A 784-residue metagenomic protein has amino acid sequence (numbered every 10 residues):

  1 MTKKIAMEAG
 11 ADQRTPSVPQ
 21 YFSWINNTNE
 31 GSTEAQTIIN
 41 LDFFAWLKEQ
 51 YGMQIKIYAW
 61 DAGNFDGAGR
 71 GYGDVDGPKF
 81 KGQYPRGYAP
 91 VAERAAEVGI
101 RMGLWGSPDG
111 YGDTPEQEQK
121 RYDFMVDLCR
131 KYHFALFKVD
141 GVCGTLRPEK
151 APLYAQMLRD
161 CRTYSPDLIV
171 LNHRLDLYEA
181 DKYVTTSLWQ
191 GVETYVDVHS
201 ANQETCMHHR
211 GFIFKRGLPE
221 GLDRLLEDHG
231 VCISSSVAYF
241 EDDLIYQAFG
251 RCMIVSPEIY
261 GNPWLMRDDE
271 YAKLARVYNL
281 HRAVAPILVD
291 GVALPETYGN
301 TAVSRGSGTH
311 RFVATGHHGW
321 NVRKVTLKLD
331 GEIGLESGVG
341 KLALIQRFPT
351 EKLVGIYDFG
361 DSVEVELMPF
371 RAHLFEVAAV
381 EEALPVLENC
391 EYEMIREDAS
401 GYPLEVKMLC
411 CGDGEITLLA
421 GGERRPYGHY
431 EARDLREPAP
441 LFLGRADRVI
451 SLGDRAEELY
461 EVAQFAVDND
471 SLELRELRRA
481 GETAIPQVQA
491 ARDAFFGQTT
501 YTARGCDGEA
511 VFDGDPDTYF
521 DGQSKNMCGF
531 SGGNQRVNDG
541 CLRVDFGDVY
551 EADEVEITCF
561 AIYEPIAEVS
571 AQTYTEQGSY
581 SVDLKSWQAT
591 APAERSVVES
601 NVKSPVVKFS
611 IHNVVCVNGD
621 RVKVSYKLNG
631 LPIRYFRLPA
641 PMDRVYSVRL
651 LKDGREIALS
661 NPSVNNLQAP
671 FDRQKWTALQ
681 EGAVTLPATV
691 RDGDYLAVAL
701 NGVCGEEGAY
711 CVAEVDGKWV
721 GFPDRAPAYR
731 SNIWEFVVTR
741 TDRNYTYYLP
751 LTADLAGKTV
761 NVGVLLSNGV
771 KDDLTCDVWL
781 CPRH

Functional and structural regions predicted by a protein language model:
M1, M157-R159, T163-V354, D358 (+1 more regions): Active-site-proximal substrate-binding groove within the catalytic cores of carbohydrate-active enzymes
M1-G52, Y574-Q577, P632-P641, S647 (+7 more regions): Carbohydrate-recognition beta-sandwich/jelly-roll modules in extracellular/periplasmic carbohydrate-active proteins
M1-T15, I233-S234, T739, N744-D754 (+1 more regions): Beta-strand-rich recognition/accessory modules
D12-Q20, Q54-A59, N64-R101, F124-K138 (+5 more regions): Aromatic- and acidic-residue-enriched carbohydrate-binding clefts of CAZyme catalytic domains
I57-E241, R634-Y635: Aromatic- and carboxylate-enriched substrate-binding clefts and catalytic-loop regions of carbohydrate-active enzymes
R276-L280, P286-L288, A432-P438, G444 (+9 more regions): Disordered, acidic Ser/Thr/Pro-rich linker "stalks" and the adjacent N-terminal cap of the next globular domain
D290-H310, E381-D413, F671-A688: Surface beta-strand/loop "capping" patches
V354-P403, G412, R433-R475, K771: C-terminal beta-strand-rich structural cap/linker in extracellular carbohydrate-active enzymes
